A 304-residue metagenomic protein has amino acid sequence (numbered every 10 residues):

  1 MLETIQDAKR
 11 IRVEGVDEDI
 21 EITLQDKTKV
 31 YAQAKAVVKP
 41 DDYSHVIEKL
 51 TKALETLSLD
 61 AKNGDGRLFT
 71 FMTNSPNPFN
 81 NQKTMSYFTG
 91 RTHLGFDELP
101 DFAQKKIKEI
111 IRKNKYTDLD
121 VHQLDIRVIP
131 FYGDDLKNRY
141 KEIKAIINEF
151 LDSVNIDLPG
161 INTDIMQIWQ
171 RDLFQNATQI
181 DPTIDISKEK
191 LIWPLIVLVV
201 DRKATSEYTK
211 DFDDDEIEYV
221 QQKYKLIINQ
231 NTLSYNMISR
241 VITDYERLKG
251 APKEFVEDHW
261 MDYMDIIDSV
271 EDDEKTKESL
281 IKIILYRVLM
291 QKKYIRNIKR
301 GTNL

Functional and structural regions predicted by a protein language model:
M1-L2, Y263, E271, G301-L304: Accessible peptide chain termini
L2-E55: Catalytic centers of nucleases
V37-Y286, I295: Acidic metal-coordinating catalytic centers involved in nucleic-acid phosphodiester chemistry
K275, K292-L304: Long, low-complexity regulatory tails in eukaryotic proteins
